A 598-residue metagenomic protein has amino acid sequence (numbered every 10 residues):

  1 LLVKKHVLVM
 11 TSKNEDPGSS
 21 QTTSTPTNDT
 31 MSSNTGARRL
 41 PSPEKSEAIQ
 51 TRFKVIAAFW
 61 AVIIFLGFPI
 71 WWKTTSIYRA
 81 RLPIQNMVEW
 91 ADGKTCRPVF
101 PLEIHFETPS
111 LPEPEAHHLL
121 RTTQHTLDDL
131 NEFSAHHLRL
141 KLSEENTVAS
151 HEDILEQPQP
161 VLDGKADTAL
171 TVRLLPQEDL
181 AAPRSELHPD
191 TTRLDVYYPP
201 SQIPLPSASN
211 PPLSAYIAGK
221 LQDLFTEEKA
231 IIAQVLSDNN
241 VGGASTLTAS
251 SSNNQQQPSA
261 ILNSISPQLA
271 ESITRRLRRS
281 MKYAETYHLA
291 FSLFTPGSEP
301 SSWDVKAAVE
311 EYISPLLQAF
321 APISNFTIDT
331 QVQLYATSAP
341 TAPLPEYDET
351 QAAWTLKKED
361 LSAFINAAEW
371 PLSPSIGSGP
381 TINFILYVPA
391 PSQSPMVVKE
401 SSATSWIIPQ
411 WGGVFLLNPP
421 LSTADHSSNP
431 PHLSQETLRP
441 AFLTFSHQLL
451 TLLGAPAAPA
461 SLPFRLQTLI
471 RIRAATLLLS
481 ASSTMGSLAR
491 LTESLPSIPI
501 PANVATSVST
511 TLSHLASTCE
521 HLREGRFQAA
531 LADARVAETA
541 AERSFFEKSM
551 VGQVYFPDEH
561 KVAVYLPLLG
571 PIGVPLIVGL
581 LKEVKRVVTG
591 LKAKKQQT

Functional and structural regions predicted by a protein language model:
H6-T22, P26-F326: Long, solvent-exposed N-terminal ectodomains/accessory regions that are displayed to the extracellular/lumenal milieu
S12, K595-T598: A positional/structural detector of protein chain ends, strongest at the extreme C-terminus and weakly at the extreme
T51-I56, V554-L568: Juxtamembrane/start-of-transmembrane alpha-helix segments at the extracytoplasmic/lumenal side of membrane anchors
A61-V62, A541, L568-G573: Hydrophobic alpha-helical cores of multi-pass transmembrane domains in eukaryotic membrane proteins
K73-I84, R523, F527, V551-E559 (+1 more regions): Membrane-lumen (extracellular) interface motif
D190, L194-S483: Extended, non-transmembrane interaction/recognition domains
R465-V562: Membrane-proximal extracellular juxtamembrane segment immediately upstream of a following transmembrane helix
E559-Q596: C-terminal single-pass membrane-anchor helix
